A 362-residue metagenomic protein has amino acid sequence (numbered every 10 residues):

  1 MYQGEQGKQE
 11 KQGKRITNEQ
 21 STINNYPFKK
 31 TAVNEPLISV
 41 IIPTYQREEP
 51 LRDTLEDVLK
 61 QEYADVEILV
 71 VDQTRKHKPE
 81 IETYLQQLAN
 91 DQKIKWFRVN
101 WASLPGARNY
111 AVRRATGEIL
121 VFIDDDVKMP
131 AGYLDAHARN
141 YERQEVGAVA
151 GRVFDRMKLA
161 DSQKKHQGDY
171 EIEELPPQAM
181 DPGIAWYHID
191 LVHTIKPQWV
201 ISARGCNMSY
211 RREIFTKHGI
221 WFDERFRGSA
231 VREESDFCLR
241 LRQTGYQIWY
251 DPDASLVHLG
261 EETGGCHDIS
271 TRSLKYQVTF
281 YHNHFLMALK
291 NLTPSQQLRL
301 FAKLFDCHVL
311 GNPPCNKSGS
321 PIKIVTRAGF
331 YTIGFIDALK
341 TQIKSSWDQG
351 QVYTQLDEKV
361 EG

Functional and structural regions predicted by a protein language model:
M1-G4, R15-E19, N24-K60: N-proximal low-complexity "stem/linker" segments adjacent to membrane-targeting elements
L55-R98: Acidic donor-binding segment of Leloir-type glycosyltransferases
V99-A115: Glycine-rich, basic loop-to-helix element that forms the pyrophosphate-binding segment of sugar-nucleotide handling
P105, D190-Y210: A recurrent flexible, glycine/aromatic-enriched loop bordering the glycosyltransferase active site that acts as
L120: Short aromatic/hydrophobic "clamp" motif used to bind/position activated sugar donors
G132-P176: Conserved donor NDP-sugar-binding/catalytic core segment of glycosyltransferases
S202-I220, E224-S255: A short, conserved alpha-helix in the catalytic core of glycosyltransferases
K275-T279, T293-G362: Non-catalytic, C-terminal membrane-associated alpha-helical segments of glycosyltransferases
